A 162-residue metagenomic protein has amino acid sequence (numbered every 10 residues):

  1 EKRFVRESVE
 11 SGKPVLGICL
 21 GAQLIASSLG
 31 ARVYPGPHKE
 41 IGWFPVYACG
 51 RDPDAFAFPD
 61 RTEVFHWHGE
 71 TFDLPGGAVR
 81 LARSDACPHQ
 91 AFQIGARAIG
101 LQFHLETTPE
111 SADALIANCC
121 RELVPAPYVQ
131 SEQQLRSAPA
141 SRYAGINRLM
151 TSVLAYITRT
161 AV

Functional and structural regions predicted by a protein language model:
E1-D52: Cysteine-nucleophile active-site neighborhood
F4, E10, Y34, C49-V162: Amide-donor transfer/coupling interface in amidating biosynthetic enzymes
